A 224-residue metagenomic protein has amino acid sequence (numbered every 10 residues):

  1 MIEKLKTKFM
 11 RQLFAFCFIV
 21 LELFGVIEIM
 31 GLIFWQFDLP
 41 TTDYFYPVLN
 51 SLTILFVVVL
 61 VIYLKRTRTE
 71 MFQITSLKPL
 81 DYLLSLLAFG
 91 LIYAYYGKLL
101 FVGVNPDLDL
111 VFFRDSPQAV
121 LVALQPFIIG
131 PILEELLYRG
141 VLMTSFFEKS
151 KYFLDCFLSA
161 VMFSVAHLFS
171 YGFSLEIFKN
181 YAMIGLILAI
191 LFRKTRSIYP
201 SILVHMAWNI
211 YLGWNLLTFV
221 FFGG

Functional and structural regions predicted by a protein language model:
M1-T7: Short, Lys/Arg-rich, polar N-terminal cytosolic tail immediately upstream of the first transmembrane signal-anchor
K8-K65: Alpha-helical transmembrane segments in multi-pass membrane proteins
L13-C17, Y82-L86, V120, L124 (+3 more regions): Hydrophobic alpha-helical transmembrane segments
F24, E176-G224: Functionally important transmembrane alpha-helices
W35-Y46, T67-G130, F222-G224: Juxtamembrane helix-loop-helix connectors linking adjacent transmembrane helices in multi-pass membrane enzymes
P40, H167-L175: Membrane-interface helix caps and helix-loop-helix hairpins in membrane proteins
V59-E70, L191-T195: Structural signal for the C-terminal ends of transmembrane alpha-helices and the immediately following loop
L133-L158, I190-S197: Membrane-interface helix/loop boundary segments of multi-pass membrane proteins
